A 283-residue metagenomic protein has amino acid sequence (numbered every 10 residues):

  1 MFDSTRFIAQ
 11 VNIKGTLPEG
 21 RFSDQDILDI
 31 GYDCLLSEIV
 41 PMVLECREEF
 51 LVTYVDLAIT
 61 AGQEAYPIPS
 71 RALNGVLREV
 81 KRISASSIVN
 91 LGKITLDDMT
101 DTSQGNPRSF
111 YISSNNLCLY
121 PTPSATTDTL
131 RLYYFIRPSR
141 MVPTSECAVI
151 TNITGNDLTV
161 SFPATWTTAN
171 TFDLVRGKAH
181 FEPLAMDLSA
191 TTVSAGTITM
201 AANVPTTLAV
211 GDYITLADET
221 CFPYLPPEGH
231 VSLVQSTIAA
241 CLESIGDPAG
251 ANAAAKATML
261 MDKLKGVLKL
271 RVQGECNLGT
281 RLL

Functional and structural regions predicted by a protein language model:
M1-L17, Q25-E45, D97-L283: Internal mixed-charge
R21: Second-shell loop/turn segments in exported
I30-T100, E228-A240: Divalent metal-cofactor coordination and adjacent catalytic microenvironments
